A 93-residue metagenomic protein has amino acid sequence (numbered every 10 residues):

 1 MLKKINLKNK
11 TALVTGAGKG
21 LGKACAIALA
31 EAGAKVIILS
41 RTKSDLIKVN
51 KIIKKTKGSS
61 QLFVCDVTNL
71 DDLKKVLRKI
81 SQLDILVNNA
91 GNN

Functional and structural regions predicted by a protein language model:
M1-K10: Flexible N-terminal pre-Rossmann segment of NAD(P)-dependent oxidoreductases
T11, G16-G20: Conserved glycine-rich cofactor-binding loop
T11, K35, S59-Q61, Q82-D84: Structural signature of beta-strand start/N-cap positions in the alpha/beta core of ABC transporter nucleotide-binding
T15, L83-G91: Rossmann-fold scaffold of SDR-type NAD(P)-dependent oxidoreductases
L29: Aromatic pocket-lining residues of Rossmann-like dinucleotide-binding sites
A34-K48: Conserved glycine-rich Rossmann-like NAD(P)H-binding loop of the short-chain dehydrogenase/reductase
F63-V76: The beta1-alpha1 cofactor-binding region of Rossmann-like NAD(H)/NADP(H)-dependent oxidoreductases
